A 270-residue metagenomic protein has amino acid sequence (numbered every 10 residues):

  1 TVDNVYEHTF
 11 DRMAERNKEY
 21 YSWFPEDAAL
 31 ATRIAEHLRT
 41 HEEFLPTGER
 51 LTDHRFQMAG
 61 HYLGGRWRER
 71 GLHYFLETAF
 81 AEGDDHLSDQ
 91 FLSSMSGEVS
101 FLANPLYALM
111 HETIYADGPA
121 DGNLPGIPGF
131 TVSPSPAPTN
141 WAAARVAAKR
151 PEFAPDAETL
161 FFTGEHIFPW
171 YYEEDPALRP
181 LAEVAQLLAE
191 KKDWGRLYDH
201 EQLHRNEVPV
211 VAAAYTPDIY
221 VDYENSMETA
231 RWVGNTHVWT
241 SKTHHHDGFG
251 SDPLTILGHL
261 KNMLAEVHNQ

Functional and structural regions predicted by a protein language model:
T1-R39, S96: A catalytic-pocket lid/entrance helix-loop region that shapes and gates access to the active site across common
E42-A189: Alpha/beta-hydrolase fold active-site neighborhood
R66, T216-Y220: Acidic catalytic loop of the alpha/beta-hydrolase fold
F75-E77, D222-R231: Short alpha-helix in the alpha/beta-hydrolase fold that links the catalytic acid
K191-Q202: A short, acidic, amphipathic alpha-helical segment used as a generic capping/interface helix at domain edges
N206, V211-A214: Short beta-strand/loop motif that positions the catalytic acidic residue of the alpha/beta-hydrolase fold
A212, A230-W239: C-terminal structured domains
Y220, W239-H259: Catalytic histidine-centered segment of alpha/beta-hydrolase-like enzymes
